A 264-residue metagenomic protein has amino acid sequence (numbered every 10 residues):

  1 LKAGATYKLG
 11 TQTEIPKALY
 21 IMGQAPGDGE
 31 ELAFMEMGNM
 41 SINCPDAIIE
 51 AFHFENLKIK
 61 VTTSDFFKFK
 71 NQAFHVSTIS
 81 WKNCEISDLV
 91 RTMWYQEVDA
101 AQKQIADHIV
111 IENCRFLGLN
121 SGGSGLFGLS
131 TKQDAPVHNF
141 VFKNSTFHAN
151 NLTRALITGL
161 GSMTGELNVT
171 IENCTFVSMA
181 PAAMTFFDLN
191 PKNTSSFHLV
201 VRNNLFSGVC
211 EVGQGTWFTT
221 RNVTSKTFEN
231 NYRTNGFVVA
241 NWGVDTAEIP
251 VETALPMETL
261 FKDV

Functional and structural regions predicted by a protein language model:
L1-K8: Acidic Gly/Asp/Thr-rich repetitive segments characteristic of extracellular carbohydrate-active and adhesion proteins
T13, A18-V264: Extracellular beta-rich repeat passengers
